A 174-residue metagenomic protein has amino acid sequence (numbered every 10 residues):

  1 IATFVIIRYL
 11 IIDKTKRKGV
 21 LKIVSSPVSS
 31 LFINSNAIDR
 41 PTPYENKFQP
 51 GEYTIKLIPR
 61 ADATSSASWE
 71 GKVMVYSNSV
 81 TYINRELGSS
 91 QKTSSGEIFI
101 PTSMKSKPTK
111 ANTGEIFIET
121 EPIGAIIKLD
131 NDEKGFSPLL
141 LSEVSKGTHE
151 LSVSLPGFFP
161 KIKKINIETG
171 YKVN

Functional and structural regions predicted by a protein language model:
I1-N174: Short loop/turn and low-complexity linker motifs enriched in small/turn-promoting residues
